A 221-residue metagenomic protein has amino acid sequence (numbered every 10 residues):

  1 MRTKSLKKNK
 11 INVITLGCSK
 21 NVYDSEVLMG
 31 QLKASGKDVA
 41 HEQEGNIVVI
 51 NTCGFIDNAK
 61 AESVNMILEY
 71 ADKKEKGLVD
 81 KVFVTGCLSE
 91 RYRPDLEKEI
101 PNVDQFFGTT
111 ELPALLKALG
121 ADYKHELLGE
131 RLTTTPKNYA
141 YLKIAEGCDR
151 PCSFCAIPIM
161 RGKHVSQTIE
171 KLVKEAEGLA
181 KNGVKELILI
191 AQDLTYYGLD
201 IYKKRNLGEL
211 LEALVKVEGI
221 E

Functional and structural regions predicted by a protein language model:
M1-Y197, E212: Proteins enriched for Cys/Gly/acidic motifs involved in redox and nucleic-acid/cofactor modification
D200-I201: Hydrophobic, glycine- and aromatic-enriched re-entrant/interface helices and adjoining loop segments
K204-E221: Alpha-helix-loop-beta-strand connector modules within alpha/beta enzyme cores
